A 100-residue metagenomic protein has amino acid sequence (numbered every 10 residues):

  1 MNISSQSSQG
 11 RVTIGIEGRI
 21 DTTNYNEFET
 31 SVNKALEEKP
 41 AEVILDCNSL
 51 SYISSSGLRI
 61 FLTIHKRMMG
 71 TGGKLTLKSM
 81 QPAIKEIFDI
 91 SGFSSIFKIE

Functional and structural regions predicted by a protein language model:
M1-G15: Short beta-strand/loop segment at the start of cytosolic alpha/beta domains
R19-I96: Amphipathic alpha-helical interaction surfaces in cytosolic regulatory modules
K98-E100: Short acidic-hydrophobic, aromatic-tinged amphipathic segments that line or gate anion-handling sites
